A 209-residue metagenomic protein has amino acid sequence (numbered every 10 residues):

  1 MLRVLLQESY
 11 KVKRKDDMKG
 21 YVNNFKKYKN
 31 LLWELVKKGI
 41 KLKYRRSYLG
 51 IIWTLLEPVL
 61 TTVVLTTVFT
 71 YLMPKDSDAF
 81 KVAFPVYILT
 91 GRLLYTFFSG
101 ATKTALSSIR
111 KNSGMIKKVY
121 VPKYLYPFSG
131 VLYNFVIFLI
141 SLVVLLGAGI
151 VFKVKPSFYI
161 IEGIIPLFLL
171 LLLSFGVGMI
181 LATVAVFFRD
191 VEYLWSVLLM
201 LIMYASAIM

Functional and structural regions predicted by a protein language model:
M1-M209: Hydrophobic transmembrane alpha-helices and immediately adjacent juxtamembrane helices of multi-pass inner-membrane
